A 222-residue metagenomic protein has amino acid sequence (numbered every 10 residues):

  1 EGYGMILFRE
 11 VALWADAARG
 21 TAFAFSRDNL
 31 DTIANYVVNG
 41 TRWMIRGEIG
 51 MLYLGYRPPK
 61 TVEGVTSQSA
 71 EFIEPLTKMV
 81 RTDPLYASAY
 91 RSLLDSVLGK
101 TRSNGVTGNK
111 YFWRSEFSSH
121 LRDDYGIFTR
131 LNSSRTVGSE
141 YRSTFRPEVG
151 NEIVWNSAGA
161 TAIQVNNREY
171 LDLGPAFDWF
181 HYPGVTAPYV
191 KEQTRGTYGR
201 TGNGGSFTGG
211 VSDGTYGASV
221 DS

Functional and structural regions predicted by a protein language model:
E1: Acidic/His metal-coordination segments adjacent to aromatic residues that form catalytic metal sites in metalloenzymes
M5-L13: A structural signal for well-ordered alpha-helical segments within the folded catalytic domains of diverse enzymes
W14-S222: Extended polysaccharide-engagement surfaces of secreted carbohydrate-active enzymes
